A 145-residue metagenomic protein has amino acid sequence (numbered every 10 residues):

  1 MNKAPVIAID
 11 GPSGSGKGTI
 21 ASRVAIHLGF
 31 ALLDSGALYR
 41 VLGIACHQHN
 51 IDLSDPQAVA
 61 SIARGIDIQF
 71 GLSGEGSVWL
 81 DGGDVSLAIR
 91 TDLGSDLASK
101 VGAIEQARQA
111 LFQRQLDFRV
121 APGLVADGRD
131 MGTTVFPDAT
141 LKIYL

Functional and structural regions predicted by a protein language model:
M1-A4: Phosphate-binding P-loop
I7-I9: Hydrophobic anchor at the beta1->P-loop junction of P-loop NTPases
P12: P-loop (Walker A) phosphate-binding loop of NTP-binding proteins
S15: ATP-binding Walker
G18: Walker A/P-loop
A37-L124, D130-V135: ATP-dependent small-molecule kinase phosphotransfer cores that center on conserved nucleotide phosphate-binding segments
P137-L145: Conserved phosphate-donor/acceptor-positioning beta-strand/loop module used by diverse small-molecule
